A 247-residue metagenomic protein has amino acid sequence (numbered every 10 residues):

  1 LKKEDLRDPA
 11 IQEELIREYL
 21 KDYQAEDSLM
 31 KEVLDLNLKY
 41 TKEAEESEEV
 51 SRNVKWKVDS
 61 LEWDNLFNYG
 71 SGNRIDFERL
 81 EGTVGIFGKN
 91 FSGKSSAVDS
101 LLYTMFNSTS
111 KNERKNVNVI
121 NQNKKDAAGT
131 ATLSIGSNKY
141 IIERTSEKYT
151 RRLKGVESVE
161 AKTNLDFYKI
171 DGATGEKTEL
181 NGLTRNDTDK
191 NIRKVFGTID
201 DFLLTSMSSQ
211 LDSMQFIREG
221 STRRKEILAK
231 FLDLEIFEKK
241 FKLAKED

Functional and structural regions predicted by a protein language model:
L1-N181, N186: Extreme N-terminal "head/tail" segments of very large remodeling/mechanoenzyme assemblies
L1-Q24, S28-K31, I199, L204-D247: Extended, Lys/Glu-rich alpha-helical coiled-coil stalks
E48-V50, V58-L61, K194, S208-S209 (+1 more regions): Short, functionally important structural connectors and interaction interfaces within domains
V50, A128, G182, K194 (+2 more regions): Hydrophobic alpha-helical segments, principally membrane-spanning helices and signal/leader peptides
T104, S108, V195, L234-E235: Generic recognition of well-structured, leucine-rich alpha-helical segments and adjacent helix-turn regions within
N181-F202: Pleckstrin homology
